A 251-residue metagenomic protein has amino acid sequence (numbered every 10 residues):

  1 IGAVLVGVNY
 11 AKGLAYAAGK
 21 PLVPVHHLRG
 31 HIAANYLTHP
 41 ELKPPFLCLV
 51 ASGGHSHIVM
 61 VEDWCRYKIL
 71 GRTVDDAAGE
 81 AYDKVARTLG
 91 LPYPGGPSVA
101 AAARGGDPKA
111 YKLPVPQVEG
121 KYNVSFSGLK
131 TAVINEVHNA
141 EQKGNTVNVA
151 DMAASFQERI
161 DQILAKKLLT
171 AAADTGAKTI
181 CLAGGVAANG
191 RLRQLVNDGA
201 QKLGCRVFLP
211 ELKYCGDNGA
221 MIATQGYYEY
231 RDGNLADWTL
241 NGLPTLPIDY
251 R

Functional and structural regions predicted by a protein language model:
I1-A11, Y16: Short beta-strand-loop/turn "lid" adjacent to the catalytic site in phosphate-handling enzymes
L14, S52, I180-N189: Glycine-rich beta-strand-to-loop/alpha-helix junction loops that act as flexible
P24-V25, N197-M221: Conserved phosphate-binding/catalytic loops in two-lobed NTP-binding clefts
V25-L47, Q225: Conserved phosphate-binding catalytic cores of ATP/NTP-utilizing and phosphoryl-transfer enzymes
R29, P40, E62-D107, K130-T131 (+1 more regions): Glycine-rich phosphate-binding loop plus the immediately following alpha-helix
H31-A33, P210-D249: Glycine-rich phosphate-binding/hydrolytic loop that grips phosphoryl groups
C48, S56-M60: Short beta-strand scaffold segments in enzyme catalytic cores
A101-I180, N189-L203, Y230-G233, Y250-R251: A contiguous, well-structured pocket-lining segment that forms one wall/lid of small-molecule binding clefts in soluble
